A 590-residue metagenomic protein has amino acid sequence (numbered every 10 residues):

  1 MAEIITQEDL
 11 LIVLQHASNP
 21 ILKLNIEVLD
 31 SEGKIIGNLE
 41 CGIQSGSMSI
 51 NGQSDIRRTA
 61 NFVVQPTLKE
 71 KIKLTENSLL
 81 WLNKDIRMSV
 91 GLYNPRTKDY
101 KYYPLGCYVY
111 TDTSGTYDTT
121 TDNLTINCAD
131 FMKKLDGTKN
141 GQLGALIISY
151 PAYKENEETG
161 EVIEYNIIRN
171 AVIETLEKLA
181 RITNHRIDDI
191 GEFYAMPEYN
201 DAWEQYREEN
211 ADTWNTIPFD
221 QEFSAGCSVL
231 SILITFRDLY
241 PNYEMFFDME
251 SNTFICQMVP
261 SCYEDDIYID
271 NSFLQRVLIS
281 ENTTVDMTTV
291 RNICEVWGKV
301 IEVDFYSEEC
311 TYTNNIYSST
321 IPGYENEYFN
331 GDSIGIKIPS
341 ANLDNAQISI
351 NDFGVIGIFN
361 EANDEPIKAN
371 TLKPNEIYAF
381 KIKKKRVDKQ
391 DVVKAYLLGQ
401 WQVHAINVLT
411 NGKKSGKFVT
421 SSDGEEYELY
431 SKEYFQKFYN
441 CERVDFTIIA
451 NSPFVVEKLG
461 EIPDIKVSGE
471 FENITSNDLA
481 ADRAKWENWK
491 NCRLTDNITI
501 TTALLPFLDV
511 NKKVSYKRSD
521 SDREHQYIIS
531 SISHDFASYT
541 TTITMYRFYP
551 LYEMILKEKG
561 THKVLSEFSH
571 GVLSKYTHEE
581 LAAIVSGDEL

Functional and structural regions predicted by a protein language model:
M1-K23, T119, I126, Q142-L143 (+3 more regions): Acidic, low-complexity/disordered segments
A2-Y165: Beta-strand-rich assembly/attachment modules of structural machines
N61-N77, S319-I321, N360-K368, D496-L504: Short alpha-helix capping/helix-loop boundary micro-motifs
N77-R96, Y328-G335, A503-R518: Short coil-to-beta transition motif at edge beta-strands of beta-rich domains
K98-Y108, N375, K517-I528: Short coil-to-beta-strand transition motifs
D118-M287, S586-L590: Charged- and aromatic-enriched interaction segments used to assemble and dock large macromolecular complexes
D304-G354, R386-Q390: Exposed extracellular interaction/assembly regions and N-terminal maturation sites
A341-Q400: Acidic, glycine/polar-enriched metal-coordinating patches/loops that mediate binding to polyanionic ligands
